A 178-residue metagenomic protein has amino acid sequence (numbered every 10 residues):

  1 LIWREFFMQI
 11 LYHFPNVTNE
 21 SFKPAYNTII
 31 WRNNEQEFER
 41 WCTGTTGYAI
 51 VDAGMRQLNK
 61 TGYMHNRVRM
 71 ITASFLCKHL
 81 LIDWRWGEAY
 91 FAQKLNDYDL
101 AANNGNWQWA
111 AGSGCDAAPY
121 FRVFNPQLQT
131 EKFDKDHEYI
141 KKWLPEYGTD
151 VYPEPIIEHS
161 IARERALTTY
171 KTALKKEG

Functional and structural regions predicted by a protein language model:
L1-G178: C-terminal catalytic domain of photolyase/cryptochrome flavoproteins, centering on the FAD-binding pocket
